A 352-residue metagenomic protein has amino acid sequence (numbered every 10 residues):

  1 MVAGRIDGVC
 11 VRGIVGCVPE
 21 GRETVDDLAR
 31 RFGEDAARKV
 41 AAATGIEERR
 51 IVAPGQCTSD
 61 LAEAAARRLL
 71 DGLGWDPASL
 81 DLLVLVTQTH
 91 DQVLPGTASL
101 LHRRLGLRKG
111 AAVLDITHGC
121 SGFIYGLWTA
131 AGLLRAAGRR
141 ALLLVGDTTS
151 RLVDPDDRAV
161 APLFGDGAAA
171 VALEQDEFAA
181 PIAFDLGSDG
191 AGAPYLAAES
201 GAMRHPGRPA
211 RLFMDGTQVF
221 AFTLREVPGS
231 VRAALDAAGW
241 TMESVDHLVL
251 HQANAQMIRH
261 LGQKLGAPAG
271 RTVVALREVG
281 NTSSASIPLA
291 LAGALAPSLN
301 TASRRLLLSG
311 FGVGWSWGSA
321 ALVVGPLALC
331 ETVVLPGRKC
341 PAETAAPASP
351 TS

Functional and structural regions predicted by a protein language model:
M1-P54, D157-A221, R225, G229 (+2 more regions): Condensing-enzyme catalytic core mediating Claisen C-C bond formation in acyl metabolism
R12-V15, V86, T117, A141-D147 (+3 more regions): Short beta-strand segments
G33-A42, Q92-L107, L143-T149, A198-M203 (+1 more regions): Acidic-glycine-rich active-site phosphate/pyrophosphate-binding loop
I46-E48, S79-V84, R103-T117, S150-D156 (+1 more regions): Glycine/charged-rich beta-loop-alpha catalytic/anionic-binding loops adjacent to active sites
S59, E63-A66, T89-H90, R108-G110 (+2 more regions): Claisen-condensing/thiolase-fold acyl-transfer catalytic domains that form or cleave C-C bonds in fatty acid
A65-D81, G229-D246, A294-L299: Phosphate/pyrophosphate-binding loops at sites that engage ATP/ADP/AMP, CoA/4′-phosphopantetheine, polyphosphate
A131, R135-G167: Flexible, glycine-rich active-site loops centered on histidine and acidic residues that chelate a metal or position
